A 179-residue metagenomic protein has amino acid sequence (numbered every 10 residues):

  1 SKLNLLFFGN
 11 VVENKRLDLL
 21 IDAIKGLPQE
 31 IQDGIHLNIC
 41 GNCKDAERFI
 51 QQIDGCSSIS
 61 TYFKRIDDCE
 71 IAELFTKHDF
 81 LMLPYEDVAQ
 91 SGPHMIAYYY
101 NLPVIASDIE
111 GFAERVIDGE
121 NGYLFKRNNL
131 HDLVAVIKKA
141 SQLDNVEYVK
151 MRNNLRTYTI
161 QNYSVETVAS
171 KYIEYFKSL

Functional and structural regions predicted by a protein language model:
S1-K15, I21-I24, N38: Conserved donor-binding/catalytic core segment of Leloir-type glycosyltransferases
F8, V12, I35-F49, K64-R65: Glycosyltransferase donor-sugar binding loop
F49-A72: Nucleotide-activated donor-binding/catalytic signature segment of Leloir-type glycosyltransferases, i.e., the conserved
I66-H78, M95, Y99, I117: Short acidic alpha-helix that forms the nucleotide-activated donor recognition element in Leloir-type transferases
E73-A89, L102: Acidic donor-binding loop of glycosyltransferase active sites
P103-A106, V116: Short hydrophobic beta-strand element within catalytic cores of glycosyltransferases and related nucleotide-activated
D118-G119, Y123-H131, K139-N145: Conserved acidic donor-binding segment of nucleotide-sugar-dependent glycosyltransferases
V146-N162, K171-E174: A short, well-ordered alpha-helix in the C-terminal region of glycosyltransferases
